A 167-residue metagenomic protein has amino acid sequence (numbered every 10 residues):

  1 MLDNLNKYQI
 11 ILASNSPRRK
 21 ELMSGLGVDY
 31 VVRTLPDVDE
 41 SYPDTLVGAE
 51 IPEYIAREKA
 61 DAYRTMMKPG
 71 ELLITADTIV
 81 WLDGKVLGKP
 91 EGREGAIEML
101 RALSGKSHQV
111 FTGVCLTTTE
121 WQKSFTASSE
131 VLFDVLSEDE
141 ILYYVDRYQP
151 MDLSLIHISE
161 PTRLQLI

Functional and structural regions predicted by a protein language model:
D3-K7, I11, S24, L46-S159: Anionic-ligand binding patches
Q9-T34: N-terminal G-site helix/loop of the GST-like fold
R19-E21, E58-A60, L164: Hydrophobic alpha-helical segments, especially transmembrane helices and their immediate juxtamembrane helical caps
D29-P43, K123-S128: Short glycine-rich, Thr/Ser-proximal phosphate-binding strand/loop in the N-terminal lobe of ATP-dependent enzymes
E160-R163, I167: Positively charged, low-complexity/disordered segments
